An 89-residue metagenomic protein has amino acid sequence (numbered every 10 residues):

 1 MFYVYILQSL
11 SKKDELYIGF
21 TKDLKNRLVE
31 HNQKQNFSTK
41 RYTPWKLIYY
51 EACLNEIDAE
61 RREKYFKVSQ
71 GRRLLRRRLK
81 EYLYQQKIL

Functional and structural regions predicted by a protein language model:
M1-F37, T43, Y50, I57-V68 (+2 more regions): GIY-YIG nuclease catalytic motif and its immediate N-terminal context
